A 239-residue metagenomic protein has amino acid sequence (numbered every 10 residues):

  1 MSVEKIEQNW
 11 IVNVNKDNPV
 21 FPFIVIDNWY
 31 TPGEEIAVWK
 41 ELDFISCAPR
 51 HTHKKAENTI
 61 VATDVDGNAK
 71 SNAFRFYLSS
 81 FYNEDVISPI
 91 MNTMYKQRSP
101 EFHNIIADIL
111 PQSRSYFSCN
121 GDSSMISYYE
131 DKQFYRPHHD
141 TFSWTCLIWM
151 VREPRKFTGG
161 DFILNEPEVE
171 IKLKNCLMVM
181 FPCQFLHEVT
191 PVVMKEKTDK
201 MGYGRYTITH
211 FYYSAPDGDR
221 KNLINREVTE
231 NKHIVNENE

Functional and structural regions predicted by a protein language model:
S2-I109: Non-heme Fe(II)/2-oxoglutarate
V25-D27, Y128, M180: Short, well-ordered beta-strand micro-motif
P89, Q112-S115, Q133-R136: Short helix-to-loop capping/linker segments positioned immediately adjacent to catalytic or ligand/cofactor-binding
S113-Y128: A short glycine-rich, His/Asp/Glu-containing loop-to-beta-strand
M125-D140: Conserved short histidine dyad/triad with adjacent acidic residue
F142-W144, R152-E239: Catalytic core of Fe(II)/2-oxoglutarate
